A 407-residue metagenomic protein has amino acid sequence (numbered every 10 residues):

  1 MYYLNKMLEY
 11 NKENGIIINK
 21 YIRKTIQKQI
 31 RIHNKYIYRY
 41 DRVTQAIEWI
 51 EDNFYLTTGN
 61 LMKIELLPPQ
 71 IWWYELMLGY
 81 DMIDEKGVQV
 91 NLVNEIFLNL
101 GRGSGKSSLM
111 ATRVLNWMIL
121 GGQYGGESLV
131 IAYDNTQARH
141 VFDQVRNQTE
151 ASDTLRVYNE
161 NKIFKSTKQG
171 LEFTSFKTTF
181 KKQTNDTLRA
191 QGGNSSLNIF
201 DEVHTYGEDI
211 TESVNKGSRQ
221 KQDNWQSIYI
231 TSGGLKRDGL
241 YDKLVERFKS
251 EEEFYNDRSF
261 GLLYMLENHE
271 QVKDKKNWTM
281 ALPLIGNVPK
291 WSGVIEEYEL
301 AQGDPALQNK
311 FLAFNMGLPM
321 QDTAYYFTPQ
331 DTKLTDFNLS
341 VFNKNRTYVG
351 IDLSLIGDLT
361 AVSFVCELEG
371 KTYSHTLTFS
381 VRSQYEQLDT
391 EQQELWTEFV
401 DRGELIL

Functional and structural regions predicted by a protein language model:
M1-I351: Phosphate/NTP-binding elements of NTP-utilizing enzymes
I37-A46, Q271, K290, D358 (+4 more regions): Poly-acidic low-complexity segments
M82-K86, L359, Y373: Short, solvent-exposed secondary-structure capping/transition elements
R146, T174-F176, C366-L407: Nucleic-acid-processing active sites and adjacent nucleic-acid-binding tracks, predominantly divalent metal-dependent
Q220-Q222, Q226-I230, K249-R258, D358 (+1 more regions): C-terminal, active-site-flanking charged/polar segments
N343-L368, S374: Gly/Thr-rich phosphate-binding beta-strand-loop-beta motif of the actin/hexokinase/Hsp70
